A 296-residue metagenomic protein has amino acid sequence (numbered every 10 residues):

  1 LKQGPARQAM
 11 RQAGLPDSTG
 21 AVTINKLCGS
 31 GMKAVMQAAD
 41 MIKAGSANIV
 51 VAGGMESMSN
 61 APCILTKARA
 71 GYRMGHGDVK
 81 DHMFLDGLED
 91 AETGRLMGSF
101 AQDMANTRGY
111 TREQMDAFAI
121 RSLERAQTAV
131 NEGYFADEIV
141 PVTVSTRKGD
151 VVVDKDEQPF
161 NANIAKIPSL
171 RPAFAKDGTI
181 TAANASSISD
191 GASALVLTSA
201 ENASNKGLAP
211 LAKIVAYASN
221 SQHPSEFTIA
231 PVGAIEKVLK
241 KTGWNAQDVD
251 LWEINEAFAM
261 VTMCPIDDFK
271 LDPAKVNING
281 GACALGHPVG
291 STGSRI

Functional and structural regions predicted by a protein language model:
L1-G4, V151, K155-E157, P224-P231 (+2 more regions): Short glycine/threonine-rich loop-to-helix capping motif typified by GTGT followed within a few residues by an Asp-Pro
L1-I49, A91-M97, N161-S187, D268-R295: Conserved catalytic cysteine-centered active-site region of acyl-thioester-dependent Claisen-condensing enzymes
P5-A9, A34, M97-M104, I120-R125 (+4 more regions): Short, well-ordered amphipathic alpha-helical segments that serve as non-catalytic structural scaffolds within diverse
G20-N25, V50-M55, Q114-R121, I139-V144 (+3 more regions): Beta-strand segments within the central parallel beta-sheet cores of soluble alpha/beta enzyme folds
K26-E56, A105-Y134, A194-E201, I266 (+1 more regions): Active-site-proximal alpha-helical scaffold in enzymes
I49-D103: Flexible glycine-/small-residue-enriched beta->alpha junction loops that bind anionic phosphate/pyrophosphate groups
Q114-N205, D268, P273-K275: N-terminal extracellular/periplasmic Venus flytrap/periplasmic-binding protein-like
T198-D248, I266: Glycine- and Gly-Pro-enriched alpha-helical subdomains that act as flexible, kink-prone "lid/hinge" or packing modules
